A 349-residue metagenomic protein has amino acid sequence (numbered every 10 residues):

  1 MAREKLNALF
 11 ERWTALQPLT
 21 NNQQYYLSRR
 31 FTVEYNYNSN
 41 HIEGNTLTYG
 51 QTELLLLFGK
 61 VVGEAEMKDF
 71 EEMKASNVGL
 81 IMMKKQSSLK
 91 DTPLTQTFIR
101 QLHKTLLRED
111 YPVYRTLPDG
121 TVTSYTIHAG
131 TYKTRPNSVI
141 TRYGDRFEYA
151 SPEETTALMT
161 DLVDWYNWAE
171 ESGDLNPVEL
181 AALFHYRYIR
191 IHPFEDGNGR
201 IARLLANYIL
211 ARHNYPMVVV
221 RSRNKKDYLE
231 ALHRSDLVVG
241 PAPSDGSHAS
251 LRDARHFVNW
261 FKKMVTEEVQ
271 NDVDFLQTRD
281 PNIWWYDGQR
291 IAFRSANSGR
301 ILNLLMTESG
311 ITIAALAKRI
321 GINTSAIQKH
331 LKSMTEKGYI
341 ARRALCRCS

Functional and structural regions predicted by a protein language model:
M1-D196, R200-S349: FIC/Doc superfamily catalytic core
